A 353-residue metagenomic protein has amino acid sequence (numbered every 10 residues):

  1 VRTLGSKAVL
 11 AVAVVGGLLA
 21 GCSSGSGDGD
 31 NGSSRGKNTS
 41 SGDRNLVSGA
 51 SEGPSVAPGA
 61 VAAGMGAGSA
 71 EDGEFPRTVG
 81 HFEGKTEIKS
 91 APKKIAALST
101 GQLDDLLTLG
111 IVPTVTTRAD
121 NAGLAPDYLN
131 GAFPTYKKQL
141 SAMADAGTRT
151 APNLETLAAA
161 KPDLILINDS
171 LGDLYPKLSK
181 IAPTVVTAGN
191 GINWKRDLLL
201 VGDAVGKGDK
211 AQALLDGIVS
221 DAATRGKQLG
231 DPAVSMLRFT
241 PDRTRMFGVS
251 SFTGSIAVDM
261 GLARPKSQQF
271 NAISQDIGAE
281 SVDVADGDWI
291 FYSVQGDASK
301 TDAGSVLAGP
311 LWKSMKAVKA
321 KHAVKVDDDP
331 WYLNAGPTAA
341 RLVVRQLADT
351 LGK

Functional and structural regions predicted by a protein language model:
V1-G101, K210-V234, A298-A303, K319 (+2 more regions): Bacterial Sec-exported substrate-binding components of ABC uptake systems
G80, L129-F133, Y175, T184-A188 (+4 more regions): A residue-level marker of the well-folded mature domains of exported/periplasmic proteins
K94-A97, Q102-L109, A211-A263, S267: Basic- and aromatic-lined ligand-binding clefts that recognize polyanionic substrates
T100-N153: A short, structured surface patch at a secondary-structure boundary
D120-L129, D173, A188-L200, V234-S255 (+2 more regions): Extracytoplasmic ligand-binding site segments that recognize negatively charged/polar headgroups
L154-I167, P183, V282, G287-D288: Proline-aspartate-enriched helix->loop->beta-strand connector
D173-P241, N334-K353: Extracytoplasmic substrate-binding proteins
G287-K353: Structured C-terminal subdomain patch of bacterial secreted/periplasmic proteins
